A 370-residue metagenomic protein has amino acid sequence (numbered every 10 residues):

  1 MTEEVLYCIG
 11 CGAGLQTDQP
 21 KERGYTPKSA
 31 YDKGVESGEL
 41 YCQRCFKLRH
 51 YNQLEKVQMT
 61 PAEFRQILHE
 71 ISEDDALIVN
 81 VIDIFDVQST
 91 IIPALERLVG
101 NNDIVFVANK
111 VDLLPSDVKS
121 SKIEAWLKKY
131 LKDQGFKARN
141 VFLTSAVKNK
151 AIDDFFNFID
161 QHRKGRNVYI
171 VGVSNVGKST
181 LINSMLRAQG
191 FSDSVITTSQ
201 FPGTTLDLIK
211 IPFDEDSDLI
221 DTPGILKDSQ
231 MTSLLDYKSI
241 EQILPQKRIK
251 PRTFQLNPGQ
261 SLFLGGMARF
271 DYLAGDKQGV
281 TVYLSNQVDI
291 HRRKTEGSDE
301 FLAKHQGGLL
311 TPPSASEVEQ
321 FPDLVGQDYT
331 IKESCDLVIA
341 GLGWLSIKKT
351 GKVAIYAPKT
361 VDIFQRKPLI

Functional and structural regions predicted by a protein language model:
M1-I78, N102-V105, V111, T197-I370: Helix-rich effector regions associated with P-loop NTPase G domains
L77-N80, Y169: Conserved beta-strand elements of the Class I
V79, I84, I91, F106: Core catalytic machinery and nucleic-acid-binding channels of phosphodiester-processing enzymes
I84-Q88, D112-L114: Short acidic, S/G/P-rich loop/turn micro-motifs used as interaction or catalytic elements
S89-I92, S116-S121, S229-T232: Conserved ATPase-coupling elements of RecA-like P-loop NTPase cores
T90-D103: Histidine-anchored nucleotide/phosphate-binding helix
V105, L113-V176, R187-S192, T198: Canonical P-loop GTPase G-domain recognition
